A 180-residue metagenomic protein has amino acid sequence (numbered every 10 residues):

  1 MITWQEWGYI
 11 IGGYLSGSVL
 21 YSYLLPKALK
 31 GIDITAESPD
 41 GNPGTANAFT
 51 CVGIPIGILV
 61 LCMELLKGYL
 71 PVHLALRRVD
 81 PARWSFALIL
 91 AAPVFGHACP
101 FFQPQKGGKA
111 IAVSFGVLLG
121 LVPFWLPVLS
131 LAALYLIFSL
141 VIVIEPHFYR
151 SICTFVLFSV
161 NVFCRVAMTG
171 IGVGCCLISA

Functional and structural regions predicted by a protein language model:
M1-G12, L70-L88, L119-V128, F163-G174: Helix-coil boundary and interhelical linker segments in multi-pass alpha-helical membrane proteins
I2-K30: N-terminal signal-anchor transmembrane alpha helix
I10-L15, F86-P93, L129-I137, S151-F158 (+1 more regions): Hydrophobic core segments of alpha-helical transmembrane domains in multi-pass membrane proteins
Y14-Y21, V94-P104, L140-E145: Transmembrane alpha-helix interface/packing and boundary motifs in multi-pass membrane proteins, characterized by
L24-P55, G107: Cytosolic, membrane-interface loops and tails of multi-pass inner-membrane proteins
D33-N42, F101-F115, I144-T154: Short, non-helical or kinked segments that cap or interrupt transmembrane helices
G44, T50-L76: Multi-pass membrane catalytic core of lipid/isoprenoid biosynthesis enzymes
F49-V52, A75-R78, A92, G96 (+2 more regions): Interfacial segments of multi-pass membrane proteins
